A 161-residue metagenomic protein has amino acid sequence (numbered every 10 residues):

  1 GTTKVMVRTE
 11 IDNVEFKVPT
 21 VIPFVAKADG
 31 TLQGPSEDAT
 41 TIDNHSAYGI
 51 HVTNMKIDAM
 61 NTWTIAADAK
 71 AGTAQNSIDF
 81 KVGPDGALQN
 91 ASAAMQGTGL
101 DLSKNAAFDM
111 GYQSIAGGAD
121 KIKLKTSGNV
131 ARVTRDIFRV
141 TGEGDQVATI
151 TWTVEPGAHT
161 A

Functional and structural regions predicted by a protein language model:
G1-E10, T40-A47, K104-A161: C-terminal, structured domain-capping segment
T2-K4, E15, T20-S103: Surface-exposed interaction patch
